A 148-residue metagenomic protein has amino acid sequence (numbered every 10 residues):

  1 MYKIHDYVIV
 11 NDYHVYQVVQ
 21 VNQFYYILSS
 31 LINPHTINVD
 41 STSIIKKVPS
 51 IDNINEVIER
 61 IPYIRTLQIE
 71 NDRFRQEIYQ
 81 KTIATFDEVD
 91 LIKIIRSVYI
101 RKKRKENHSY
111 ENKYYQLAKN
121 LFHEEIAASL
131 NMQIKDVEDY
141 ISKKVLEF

Functional and structural regions predicted by a protein language model:
H14-Q23: Short beta-strand-centered aromatic/proline hotspots
I27-I45: A short macromolecule-binding patch
K46, S50-F148: Charge/polar-rich, low-complexity and marginally structured segments
